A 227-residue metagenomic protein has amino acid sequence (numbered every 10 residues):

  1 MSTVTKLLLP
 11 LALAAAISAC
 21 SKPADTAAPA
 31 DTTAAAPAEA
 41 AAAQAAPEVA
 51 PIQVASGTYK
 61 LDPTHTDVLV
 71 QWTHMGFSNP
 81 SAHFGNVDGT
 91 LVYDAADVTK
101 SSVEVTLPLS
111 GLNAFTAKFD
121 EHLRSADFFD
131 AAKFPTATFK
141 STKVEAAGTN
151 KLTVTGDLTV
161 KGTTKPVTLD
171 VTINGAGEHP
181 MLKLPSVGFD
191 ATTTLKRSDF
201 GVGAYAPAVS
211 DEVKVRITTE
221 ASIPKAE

Functional and structural regions predicted by a protein language model:
M1-S18: Sec-dependent bacterial lipoprotein signal peptides
C20-E227: Low-complexity, acidic/polar, glycine-enriched regions of mature
